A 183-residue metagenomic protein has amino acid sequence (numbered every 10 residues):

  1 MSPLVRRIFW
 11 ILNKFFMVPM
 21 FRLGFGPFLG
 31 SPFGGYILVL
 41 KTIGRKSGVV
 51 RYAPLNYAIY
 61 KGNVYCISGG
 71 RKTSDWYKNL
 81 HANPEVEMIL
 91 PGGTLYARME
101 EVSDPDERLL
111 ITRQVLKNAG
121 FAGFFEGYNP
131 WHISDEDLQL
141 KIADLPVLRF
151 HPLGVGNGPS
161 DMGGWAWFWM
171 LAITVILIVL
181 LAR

Functional and structural regions predicted by a protein language model:
M1-G30: Extreme N-terminal tail/first-helix region
M1-W10, G93-L177: Charged, gly/pro-rich active-site loop segments
M20-K46, F168-I176: N-terminal first-folded block
F33-Y36, L80-P84, D144: A short, compositionally biased
G35-G70: Short beta-strand segments
L40-K41, P84-T94: Short conserved beta-strand and strand-loop elements enriched in small hydrophobics with frequent Asp/Gly
G62-E87: A short mixed-secondary-structure module that forms the rim of ligand-binding clefts
L177-R183: Juxtamembrane boundary at the C-terminal end of a transmembrane helix
